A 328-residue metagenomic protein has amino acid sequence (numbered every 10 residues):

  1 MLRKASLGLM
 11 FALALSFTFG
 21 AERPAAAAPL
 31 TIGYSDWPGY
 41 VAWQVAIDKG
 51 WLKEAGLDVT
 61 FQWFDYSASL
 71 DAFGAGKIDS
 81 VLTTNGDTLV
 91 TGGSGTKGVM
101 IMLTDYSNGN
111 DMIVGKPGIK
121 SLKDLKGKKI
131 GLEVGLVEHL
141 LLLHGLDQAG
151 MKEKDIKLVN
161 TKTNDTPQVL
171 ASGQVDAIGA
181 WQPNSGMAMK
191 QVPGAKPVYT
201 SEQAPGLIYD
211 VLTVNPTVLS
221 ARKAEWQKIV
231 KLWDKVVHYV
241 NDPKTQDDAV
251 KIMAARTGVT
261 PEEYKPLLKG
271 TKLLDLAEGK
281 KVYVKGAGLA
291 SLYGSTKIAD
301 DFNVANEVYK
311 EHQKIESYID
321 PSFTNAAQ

Functional and structural regions predicted by a protein language model:
M1-K4: Positively charged n-region of N-terminal signal peptides that target proteins for export
G8-G20: Bacterial N-terminal signal peptides
F19-A27: Sec/Tat signal peptide C-region and signal peptidase I cleavage site
A28-V169, D176-Q182, V198, G206: Short, glycine-/small- and polar/acidic-enriched structural segments that line small-molecule recognition paths
I78-T83, S172, T271-G288, N325-Q328: Short amphipathic alpha-helical segments at helix boundaries and their inter-helical linkers
G86-D87, V159, D165-G258: Pocket-lining segment of extracytoplasmic ligand-binding domains
S220-V308: Secondary-structure end/capping motifs
A299-D301, A305-Q328: Hinge/cleft segment of the Venus flytrap/periplasmic-binding protein
